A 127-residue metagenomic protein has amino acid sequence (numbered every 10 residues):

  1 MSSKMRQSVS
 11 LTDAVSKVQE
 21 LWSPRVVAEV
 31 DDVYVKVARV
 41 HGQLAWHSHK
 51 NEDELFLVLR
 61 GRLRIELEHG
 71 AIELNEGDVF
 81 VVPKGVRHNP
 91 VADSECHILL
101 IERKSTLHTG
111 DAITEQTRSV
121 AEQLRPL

Functional and structural regions predicted by a protein language model:
M1-K36, I113-L127: A short, N-terminal "cap"/entry segment at the start of jelly-roll beta-barrel domains of the cupin/DSBH fold
L21-W22, H49, V82-K84: Residues that act as N-cap/strand-start positions at coil-to-secondary-structure junctions
V26-V27, A38, A45-K50, E66-L67 (+1 more regions): Short histidine-centered beta-strand/loop micro-motifs that create catalytic or ligand/metal-coordination sites
D31, L59-R60, N75-E76, S94: A cytosolic small-molecule/anion-sensing beta-strand core signal
Y34, Q43, R62-R64, A71 (+3 more regions): Structural motif
R39-V40, H49-L67, I101: Short, conserved beta-strand element in jelly-roll/cupin
E68-G85: Short acidic-glycine-tyrosine-enriched beta hairpin
K84-T114: Ligand-binding loop in jelly-roll beta-barrel domains
